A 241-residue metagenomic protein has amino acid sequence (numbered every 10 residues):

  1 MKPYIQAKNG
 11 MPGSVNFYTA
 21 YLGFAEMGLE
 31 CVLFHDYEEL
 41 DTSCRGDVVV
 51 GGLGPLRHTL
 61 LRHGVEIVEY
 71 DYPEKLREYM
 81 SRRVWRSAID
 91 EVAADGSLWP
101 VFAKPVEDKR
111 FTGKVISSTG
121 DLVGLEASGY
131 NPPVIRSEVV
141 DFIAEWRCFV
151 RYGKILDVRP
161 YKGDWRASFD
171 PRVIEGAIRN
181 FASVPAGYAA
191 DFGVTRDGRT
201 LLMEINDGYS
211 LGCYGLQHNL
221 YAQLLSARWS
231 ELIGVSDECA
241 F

Functional and structural regions predicted by a protein language model:
M1-A25, C31-A182: Active-site nucleotide/adenylate-binding loops and adjacent lid/helix of ATP-dependent enzymes
R86-I89, V139, Y209, V235-F241: Intrinsic structural disorder
E107, V140, V194-R196, D207-Y209: Short, flexible loop/turn elements at secondary-structure junctions
T112, C213-Y214: Short helix/loop capping segments that flank catalytic or ligand/cofactor-binding pockets
R147-V150, G198-C213: A short beta-strand motif that forms the metal-chelation/ATP-contact edge of phosphoryl-transfer active sites
D157-L202, L220-F241: A long amphipathic alpha-helix within ATP-dependent nucleotide-binding catalytic cores
